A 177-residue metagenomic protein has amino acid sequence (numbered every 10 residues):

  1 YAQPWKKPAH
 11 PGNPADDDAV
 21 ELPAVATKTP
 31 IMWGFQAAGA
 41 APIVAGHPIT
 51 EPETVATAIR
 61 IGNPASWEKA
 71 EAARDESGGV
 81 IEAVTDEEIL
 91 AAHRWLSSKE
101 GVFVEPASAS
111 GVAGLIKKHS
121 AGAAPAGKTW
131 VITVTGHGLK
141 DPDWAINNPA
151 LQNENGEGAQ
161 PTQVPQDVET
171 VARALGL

Functional and structural regions predicted by a protein language model:
A2-V104, N147-L177: Active-site/ligand-binding loops adjacent to catalytic centers
I89, H93-D141: Claisen-condensing/thiolase-fold acyl-transfer catalytic domains that form or cleave C-C bonds in fatty acid
